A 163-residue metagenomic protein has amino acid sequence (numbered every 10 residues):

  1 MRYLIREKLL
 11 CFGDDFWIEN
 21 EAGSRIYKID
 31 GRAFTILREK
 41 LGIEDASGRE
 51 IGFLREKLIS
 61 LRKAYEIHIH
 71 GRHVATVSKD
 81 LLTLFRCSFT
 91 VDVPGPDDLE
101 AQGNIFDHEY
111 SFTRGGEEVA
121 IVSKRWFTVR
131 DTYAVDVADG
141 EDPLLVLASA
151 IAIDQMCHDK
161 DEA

Functional and structural regions predicted by a protein language model:
M1-A163: Intrinsically disordered, low-complexity proline/glycine-rich segments
